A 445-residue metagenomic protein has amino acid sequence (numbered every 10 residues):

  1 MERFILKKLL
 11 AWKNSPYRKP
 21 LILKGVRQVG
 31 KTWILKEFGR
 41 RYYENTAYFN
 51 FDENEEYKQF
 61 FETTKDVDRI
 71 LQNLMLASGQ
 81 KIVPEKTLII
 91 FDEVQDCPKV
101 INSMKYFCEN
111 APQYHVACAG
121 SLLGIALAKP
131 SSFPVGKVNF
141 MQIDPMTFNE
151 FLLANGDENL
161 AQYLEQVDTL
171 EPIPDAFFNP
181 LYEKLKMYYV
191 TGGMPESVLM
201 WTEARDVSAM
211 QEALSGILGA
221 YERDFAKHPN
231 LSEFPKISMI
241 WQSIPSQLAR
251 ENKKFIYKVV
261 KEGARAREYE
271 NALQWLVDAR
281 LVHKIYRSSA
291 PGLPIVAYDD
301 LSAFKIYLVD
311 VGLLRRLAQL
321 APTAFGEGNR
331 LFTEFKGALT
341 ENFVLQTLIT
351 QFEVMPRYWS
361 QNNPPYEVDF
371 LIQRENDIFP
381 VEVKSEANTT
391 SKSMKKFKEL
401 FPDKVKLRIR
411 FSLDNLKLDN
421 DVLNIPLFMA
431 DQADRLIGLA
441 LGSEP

Functional and structural regions predicted by a protein language model:
M1-P16: Pre-Walker A adenine-sensing motif
K13-L21, Q28, E37-R41, N271-P445: A cross-kingdom feature that marks ATP-driven nucleic-acid transaction machinery
K31: Conserved lysine of the Walker
E53-P84: Short glycine-rich substrate-engagement loop in P-loop NTPases that contacts/grips substrate
I82-K99: Conserved P-loop NTPase "ATPase switch" module shared by AAA+ and STAND
I90, H115-S121, Q142: Structural recognition of the conserved hydrophobic beta-strand(s) that form the central parallel beta-sheet of P-loop
G124-F140, L152-D157: Short regulatory helix/loop adjacent to the ATP-binding pocket of P-loop NTPases
L153-Q346, P356-N363: Interdomain hinge/linker elements that couple catalytic modules in large macromolecular machines
